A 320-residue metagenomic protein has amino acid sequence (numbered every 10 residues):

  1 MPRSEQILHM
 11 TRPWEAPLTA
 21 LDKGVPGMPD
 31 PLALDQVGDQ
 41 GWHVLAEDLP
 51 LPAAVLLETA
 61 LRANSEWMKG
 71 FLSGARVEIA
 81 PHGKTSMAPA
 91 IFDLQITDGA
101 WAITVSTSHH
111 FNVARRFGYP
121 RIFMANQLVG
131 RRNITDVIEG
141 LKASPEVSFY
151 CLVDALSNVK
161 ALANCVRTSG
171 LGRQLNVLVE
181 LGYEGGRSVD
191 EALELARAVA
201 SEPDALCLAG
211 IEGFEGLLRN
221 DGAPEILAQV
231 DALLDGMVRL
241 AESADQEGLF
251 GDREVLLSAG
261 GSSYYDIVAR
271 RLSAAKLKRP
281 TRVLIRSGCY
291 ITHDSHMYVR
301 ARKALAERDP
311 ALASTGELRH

Functional and structural regions predicted by a protein language model:
M1-E139: A charged N-terminal "starter" segment
D48, N64, D154, G288 (+1 more regions): Acidic side chains
L51-A54, P145, A223-L227: Active-site oxyanion-binding pockets that recognize sulfate/phosphate
L56-T59, A63, S86, H109 (+9 more regions): Conserved active-site and cofactor/substrate-binding residues in soluble primary-metabolism enzymes
A80-A223: Active-site-proximal beta-alpha core segment in soluble small-molecule metabolic enzymes
G172, G182-L312: Active-site loop/helix belt of alpha/beta enzymes
A311-H320: Functionally critical, mid-to-C-terminal surface segments that flank or help form catalytic/ligand
